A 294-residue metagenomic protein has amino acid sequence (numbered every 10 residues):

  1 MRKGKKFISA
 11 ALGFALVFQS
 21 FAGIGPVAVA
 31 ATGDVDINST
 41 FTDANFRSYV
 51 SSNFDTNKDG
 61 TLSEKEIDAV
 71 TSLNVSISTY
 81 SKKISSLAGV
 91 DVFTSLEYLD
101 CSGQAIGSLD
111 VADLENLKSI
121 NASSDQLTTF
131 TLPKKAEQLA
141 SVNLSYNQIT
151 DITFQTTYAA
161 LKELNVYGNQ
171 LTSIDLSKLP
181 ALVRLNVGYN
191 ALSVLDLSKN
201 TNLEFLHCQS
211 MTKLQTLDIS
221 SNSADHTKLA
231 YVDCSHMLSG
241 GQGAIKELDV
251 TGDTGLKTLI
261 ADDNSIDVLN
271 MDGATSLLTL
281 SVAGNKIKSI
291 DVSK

Functional and structural regions predicted by a protein language model:
R2-L12, L16-Y98, E115, E137 (+7 more regions): N-terminal capping/linker segments that flank leucine-rich repeat
L73-I77, L99-C101, I120-A122, A140-L144 (+7 more regions): Conserved hydrophobic beta-strand positions in leucine-rich repeat
S81, M211, M237-L238, Q242: Serine/threonine-enriched low-complexity regions in disordered or flexible coil/loop segments
L114-S124, T131-A136, N143-S145: A generic tandem-repeat structural signature
L127-T128, I149-T150, L171, L192-S193 (+3 more regions): Short glycine/acidic-rich loop motifs that flank beta-strands on beta-rich extracellular proteins
K288-K294: Short, intrinsically disordered, charge-balanced linker/junction segments flanking boundaries in proteins
